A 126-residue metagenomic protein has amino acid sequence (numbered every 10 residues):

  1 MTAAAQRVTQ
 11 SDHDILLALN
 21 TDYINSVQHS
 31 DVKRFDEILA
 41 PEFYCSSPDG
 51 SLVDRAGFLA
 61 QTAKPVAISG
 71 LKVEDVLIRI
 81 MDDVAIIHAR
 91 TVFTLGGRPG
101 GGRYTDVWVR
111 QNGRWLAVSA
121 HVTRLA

Functional and structural regions predicted by a protein language model:
T2-E37, E42-A126: A beta-strand edge to alpha-helix "cap/lid" segment located at domain peripheries
